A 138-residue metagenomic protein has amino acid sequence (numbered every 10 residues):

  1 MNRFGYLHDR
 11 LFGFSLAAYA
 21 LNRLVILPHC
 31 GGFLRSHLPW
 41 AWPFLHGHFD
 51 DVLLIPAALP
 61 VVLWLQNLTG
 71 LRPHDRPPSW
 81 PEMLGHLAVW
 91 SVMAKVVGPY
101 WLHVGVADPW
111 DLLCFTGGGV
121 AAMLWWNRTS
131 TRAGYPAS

Functional and structural regions predicted by a protein language model:
M1-S138: Bulky hydrophobic segments
